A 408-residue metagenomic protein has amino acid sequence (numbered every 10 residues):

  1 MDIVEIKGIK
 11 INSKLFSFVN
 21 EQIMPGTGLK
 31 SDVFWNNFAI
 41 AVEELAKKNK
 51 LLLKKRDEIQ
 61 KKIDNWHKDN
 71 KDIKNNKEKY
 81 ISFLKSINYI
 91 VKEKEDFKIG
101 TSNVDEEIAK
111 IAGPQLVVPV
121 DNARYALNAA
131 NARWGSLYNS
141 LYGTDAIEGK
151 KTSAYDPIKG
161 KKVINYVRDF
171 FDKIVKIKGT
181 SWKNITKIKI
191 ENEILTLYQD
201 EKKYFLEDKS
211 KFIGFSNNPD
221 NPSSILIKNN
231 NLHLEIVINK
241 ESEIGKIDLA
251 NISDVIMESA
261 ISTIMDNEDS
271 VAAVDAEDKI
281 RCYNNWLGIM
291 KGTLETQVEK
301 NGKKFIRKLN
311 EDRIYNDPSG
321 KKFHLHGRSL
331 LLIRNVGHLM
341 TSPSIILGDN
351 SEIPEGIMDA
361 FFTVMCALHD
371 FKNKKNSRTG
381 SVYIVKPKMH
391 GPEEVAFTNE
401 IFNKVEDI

Functional and structural regions predicted by a protein language model:
M1-K74, I81-V91: N-terminal-proximal low-complexity accessory segments that begin disordered and transition into the first
D2, S82, S86-F397, K404-D407: Catalytic alpha/beta active-site cores
I11-N12, K30-V33, Y383, F397-K404: Structured catalytic/translocation cores of nucleotide/phosphate-coupled proteins
K74-K77, D96: Intrinsic disorder/low-complexity detector
